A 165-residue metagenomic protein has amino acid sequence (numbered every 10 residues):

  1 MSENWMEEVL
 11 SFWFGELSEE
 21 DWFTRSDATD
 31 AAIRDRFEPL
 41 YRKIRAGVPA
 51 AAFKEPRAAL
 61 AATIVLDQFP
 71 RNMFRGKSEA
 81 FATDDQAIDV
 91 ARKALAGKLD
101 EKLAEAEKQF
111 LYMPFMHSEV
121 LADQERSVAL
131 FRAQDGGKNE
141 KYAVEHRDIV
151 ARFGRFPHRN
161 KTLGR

Functional and structural regions predicted by a protein language model:
M1-R165: Intrinsically disordered, low-complexity activation-like regions
